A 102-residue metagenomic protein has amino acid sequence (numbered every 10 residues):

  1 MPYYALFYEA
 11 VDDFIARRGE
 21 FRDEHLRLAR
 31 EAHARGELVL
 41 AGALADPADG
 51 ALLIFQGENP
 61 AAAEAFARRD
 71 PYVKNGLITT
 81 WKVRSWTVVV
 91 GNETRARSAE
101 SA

Functional and structural regions predicted by a protein language model:
M1-A102: Conserved, structured core segments of small domains
